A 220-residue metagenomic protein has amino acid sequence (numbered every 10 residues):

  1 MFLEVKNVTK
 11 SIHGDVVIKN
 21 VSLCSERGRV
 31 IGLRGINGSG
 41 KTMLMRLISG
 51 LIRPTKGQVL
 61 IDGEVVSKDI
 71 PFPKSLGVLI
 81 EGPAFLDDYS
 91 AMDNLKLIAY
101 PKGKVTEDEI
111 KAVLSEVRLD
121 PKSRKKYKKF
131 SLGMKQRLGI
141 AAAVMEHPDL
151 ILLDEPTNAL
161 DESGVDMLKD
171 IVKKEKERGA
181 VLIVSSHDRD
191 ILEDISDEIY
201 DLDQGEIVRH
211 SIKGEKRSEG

Functional and structural regions predicted by a protein language model:
R34-I36: The feature captures the beta-strand-to-loop junction immediately N-terminal to the Walker
S49: Helix-to-loop junction immediately C-terminal to a conserved catalytic motif
G57-F72: Conserved ABC transporter NBD signature motif
K96, E107-K122: Conserved ABC ATPase "signature" region
I151-E155: Catalytic Walker B motif of ABC-type/P-loop ATPase nucleotide-binding domains
S186-H187: H-loop/switch region of ABC-family ATPase nucleotide-binding domains
